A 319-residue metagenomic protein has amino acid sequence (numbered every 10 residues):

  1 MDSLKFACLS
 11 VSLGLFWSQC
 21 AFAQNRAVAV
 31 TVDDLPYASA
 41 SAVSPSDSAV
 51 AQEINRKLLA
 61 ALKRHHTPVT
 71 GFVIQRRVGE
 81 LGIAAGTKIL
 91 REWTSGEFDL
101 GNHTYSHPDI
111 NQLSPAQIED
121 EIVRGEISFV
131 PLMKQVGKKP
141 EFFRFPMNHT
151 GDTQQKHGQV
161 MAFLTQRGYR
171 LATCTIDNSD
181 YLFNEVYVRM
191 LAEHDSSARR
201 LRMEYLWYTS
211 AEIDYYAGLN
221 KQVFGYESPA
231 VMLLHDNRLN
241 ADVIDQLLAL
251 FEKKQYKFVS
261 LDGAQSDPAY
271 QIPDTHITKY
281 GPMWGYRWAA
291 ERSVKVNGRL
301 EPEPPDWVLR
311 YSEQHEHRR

Functional and structural regions predicted by a protein language model:
M1-F6: Positively charged n-region of N-terminal signal peptides that target proteins for export
A7-S18: Bacterial N-terminal signal peptides
C20-F22: Signal peptide processing junction and immediate N-terminal pro/mature segment of secreted/exported proteins
Q24-M147, M232-L233, L250: Active-site beta->alpha N-cap acidic-glycine motif
R64, T173, R238-R319: C-terminal domain-boundary segment and adjacent tail
G79-A85, Y105-K257, G263: Catalytic domains of cell-wall/extracellular-matrix polysaccharide-remodeling enzymes, centered on de-N-acetylation
L90-R91, E121, T153, L191-E193 (+2 more regions): Short alpha-helix boundary/capping motifs
E97-N102, S128-M133, S196-D214, P282-P304 (+1 more regions): Short, basic, helix/turn surface patches
